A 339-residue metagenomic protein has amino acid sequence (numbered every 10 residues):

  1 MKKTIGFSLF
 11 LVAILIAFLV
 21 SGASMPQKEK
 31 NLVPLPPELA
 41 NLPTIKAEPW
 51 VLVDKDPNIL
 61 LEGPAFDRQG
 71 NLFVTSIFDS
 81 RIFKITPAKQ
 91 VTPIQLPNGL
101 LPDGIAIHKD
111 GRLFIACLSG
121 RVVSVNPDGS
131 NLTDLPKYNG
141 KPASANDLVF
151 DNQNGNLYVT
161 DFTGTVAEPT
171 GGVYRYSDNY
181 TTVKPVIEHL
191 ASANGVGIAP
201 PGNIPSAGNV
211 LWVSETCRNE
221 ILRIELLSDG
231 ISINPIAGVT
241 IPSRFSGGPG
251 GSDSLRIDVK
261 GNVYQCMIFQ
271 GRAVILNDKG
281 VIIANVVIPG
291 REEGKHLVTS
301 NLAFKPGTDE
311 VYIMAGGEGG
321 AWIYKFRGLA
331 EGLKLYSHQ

Functional and structural regions predicted by a protein language model:
L32-N58, V239: A short helix->beta-strand "capping" segment at the edge of beta-propeller domains
E48-D54, Q90-L96, N131-Y138, T182-E188 (+2 more regions): A short beta-strand motif characteristic of beta-propeller blades
D54-Q69, P97-R121, N139-T165, V186-V210 (+2 more regions): Beta-rich, blade/repeat-based domains predominating in secreted/periplasmic proteins but also intracellular
V74-P93: Beta-propeller domains
F78, G164-G171, T216-R218, I268-F269 (+1 more regions): Short, solvent-exposed loop/turn segments at conserved positions within beta-propeller repeat blades
R81-F83, R121-V123, G172-Y174, E220-L222 (+2 more regions): A short loop-to-beta-strand structural motif that recurs across blades of beta-propeller domains
I224-I233, R327-K334: Short loop/turn segments immediately following beta-strands, especially the blade-tip and inter-blade linker loops
A303-Q339: Blade-level signature of beta-propeller repeat domains, shared across WD40, Kelch, NHL, RCC1 and BNR/Asp-box propellers
